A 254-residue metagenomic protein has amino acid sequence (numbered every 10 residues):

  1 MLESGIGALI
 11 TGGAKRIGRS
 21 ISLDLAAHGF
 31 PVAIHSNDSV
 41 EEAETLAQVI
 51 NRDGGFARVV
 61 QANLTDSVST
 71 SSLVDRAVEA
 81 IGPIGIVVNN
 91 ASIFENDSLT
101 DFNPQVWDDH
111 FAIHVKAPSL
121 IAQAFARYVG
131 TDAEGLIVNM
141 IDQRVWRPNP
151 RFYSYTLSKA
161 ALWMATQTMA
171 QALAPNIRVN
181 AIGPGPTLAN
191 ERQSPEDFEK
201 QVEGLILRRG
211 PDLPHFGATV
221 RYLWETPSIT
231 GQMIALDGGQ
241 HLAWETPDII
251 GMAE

Functional and structural regions predicted by a protein language model:
G5-G7, G54-F56, P83-I84, Y128-D142 (+2 more regions): Active-site loop of short-chain dehydrogenase/reductase
A14-R16: Conserved glycine-rich cofactor-binding loop
L25, G85, W163, L173-T187 (+1 more regions): Conserved Rossmann-fold SDR core element
H28-E44: Conserved glycine-rich Rossmann-like NAD(P)H-binding loop of the short-chain dehydrogenase/reductase
S98-L99, V106-F111, Q201: Substrate-binding pocket helix/loop in short-chain dehydrogenase/reductase
G130, L136-A174, P186-T187, Q240: Catalytic loop of short-chain dehydrogenase/reductase
L213-L236, H241-L242: C-terminal substrate-recognition "lid" of short-chain dehydrogenase/reductases
